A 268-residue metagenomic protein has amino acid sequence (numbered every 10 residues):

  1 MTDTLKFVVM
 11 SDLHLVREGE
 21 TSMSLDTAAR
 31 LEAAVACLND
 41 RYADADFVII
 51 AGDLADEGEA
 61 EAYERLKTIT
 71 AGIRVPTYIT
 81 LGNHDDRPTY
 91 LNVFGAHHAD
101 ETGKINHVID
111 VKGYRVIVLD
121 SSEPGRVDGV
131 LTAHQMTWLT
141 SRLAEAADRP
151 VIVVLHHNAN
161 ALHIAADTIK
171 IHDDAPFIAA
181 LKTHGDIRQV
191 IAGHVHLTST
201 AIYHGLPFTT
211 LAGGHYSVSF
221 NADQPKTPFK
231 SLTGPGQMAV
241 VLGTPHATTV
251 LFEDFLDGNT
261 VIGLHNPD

Functional and structural regions predicted by a protein language model:
M1-R65: N-terminal active-site segment of His-dependent metallophosphoesterases
T4-R17, G113-E123, I152-V154, L206-A212 (+1 more regions): Active-site-proximal beta-strand elements of phosphoester/diester hydrolases
V9-S11, D46-D53, T77-N83, D120 (+3 more regions): Active-site neighborhood of phospho(di)ester-bond hydrolases with catalytic His/Asp-centered motifs
V16-G19, D56-E61, N83-L91, P124-V127 (+3 more regions): Active-site environment of divalent metal-dependent phosphoester hydrolases
E20-D26, G95-A96, G125, A165-K170 (+1 more regions): Short glycine-enriched, charge-decorated loop/helix-capping segments at active-site entrances that position
L25, A180, I202-D268: Binuclear metal-dependent phosphoesterase catalytic core
A34-F47, G129-P207, T248, L264-P267: His/acidic metal-ligating clusters that form di-metal
A60-T140, E145, P176-D186, H204 (+3 more regions): Extended active-site neighborhood of metal-dependent phosphoesterases/phosphodiesterases
